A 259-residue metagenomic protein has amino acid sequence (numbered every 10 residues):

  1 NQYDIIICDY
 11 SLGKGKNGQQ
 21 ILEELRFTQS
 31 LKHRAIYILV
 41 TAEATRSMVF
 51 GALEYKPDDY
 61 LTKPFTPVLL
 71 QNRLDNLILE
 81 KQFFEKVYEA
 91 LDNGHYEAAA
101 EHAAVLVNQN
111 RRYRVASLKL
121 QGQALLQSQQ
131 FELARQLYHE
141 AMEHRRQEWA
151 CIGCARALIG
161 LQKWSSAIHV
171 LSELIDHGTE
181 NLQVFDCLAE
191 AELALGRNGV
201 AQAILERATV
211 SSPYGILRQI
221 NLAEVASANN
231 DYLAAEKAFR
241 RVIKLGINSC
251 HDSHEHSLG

Functional and structural regions predicted by a protein language model:
Q2-G13: Active-site beta3 strand of CheY-like receiver
N17-K32: Short amphipathic alpha-helix used as the core "switch/output" element in two-component signaling
G18, G51-D58: As written
K32-R46: A short, hydrophobic beta-strand element within the central beta-sheet of small alpha/beta folds
K63: A Lys-centered signature of the CheY-like receiver
L70-K81: Receiver (REC) domain switch/output surface
K81-Q127, Q136: Alpha-helical segment of the N-proximal tetratricopeptide repeat
E132-G259: Flexible loop/N-cap segments at domain edges
